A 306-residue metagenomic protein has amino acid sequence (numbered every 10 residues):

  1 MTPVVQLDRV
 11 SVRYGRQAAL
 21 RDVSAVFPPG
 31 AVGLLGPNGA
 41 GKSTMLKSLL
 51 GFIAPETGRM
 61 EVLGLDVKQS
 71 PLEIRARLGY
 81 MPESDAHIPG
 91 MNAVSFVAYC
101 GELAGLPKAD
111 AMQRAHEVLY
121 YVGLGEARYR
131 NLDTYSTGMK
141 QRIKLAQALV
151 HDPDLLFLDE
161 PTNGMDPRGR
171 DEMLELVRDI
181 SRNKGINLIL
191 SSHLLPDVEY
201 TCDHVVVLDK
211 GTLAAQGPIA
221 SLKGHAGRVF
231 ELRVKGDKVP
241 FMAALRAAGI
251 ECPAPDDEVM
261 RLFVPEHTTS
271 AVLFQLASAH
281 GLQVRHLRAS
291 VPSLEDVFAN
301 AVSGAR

Functional and structural regions predicted by a protein language model:
P37-G41: Walker A (P-loop) phosphate-binding loop of ABC-type ATPase nucleotide-binding domains
G58-Q69, E73-I74: Conserved ABC transporter NBD signature motif
A98, E102, A109-A127: Conserved ABC ATPase "signature" region
D152: Conserved catalytic motifs of ABC-family nucleotide-binding domains
L156-E160: Catalytic Walker B motif of ABC-type/P-loop ATPase nucleotide-binding domains
M173-P265: ABC transporter nucleotide-binding domain
